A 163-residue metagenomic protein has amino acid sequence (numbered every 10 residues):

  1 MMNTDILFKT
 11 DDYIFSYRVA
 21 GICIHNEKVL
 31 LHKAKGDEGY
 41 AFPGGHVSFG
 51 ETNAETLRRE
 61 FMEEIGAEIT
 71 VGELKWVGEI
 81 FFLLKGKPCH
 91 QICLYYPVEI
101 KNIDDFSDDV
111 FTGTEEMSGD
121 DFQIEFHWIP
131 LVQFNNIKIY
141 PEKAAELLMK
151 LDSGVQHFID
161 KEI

Functional and structural regions predicted by a protein language model:
M1-A20: Acidic, metal-coordinating catalytic segment for phosphate/diphosphate chemistry, firing primarily on the Nudix
S16-A20, Q91-Y95, Q123: Short hydrophobic/aromatic beta-strand or adjacent loop that forms the aromatic wall/cage of a ligand/substrate-binding
C23, P97-E99, H127-P130: Short, well-ordered beta-strand micro-motif
H25-E63, A67: Conserved Nudix-box catalytic region and its N-terminal flanking loop in Nudix hydrolases and closely related
E27-V29, D37, S48, V77-I80 (+1 more regions): Short, charged/polar surface micro-motifs in flexible loops or helix N-caps
E38-Y40, F106, F111-I163: Nudix hydrolase/Nudix homology domain
E68-V77: A short coil-to-beta-strand element that immediately follows conserved catalytic motifs
F82-F111, L147-K150: Active-site-adjacent beta-strand/loop module that shapes the phosphate/pyrophosphate-binding cleft
